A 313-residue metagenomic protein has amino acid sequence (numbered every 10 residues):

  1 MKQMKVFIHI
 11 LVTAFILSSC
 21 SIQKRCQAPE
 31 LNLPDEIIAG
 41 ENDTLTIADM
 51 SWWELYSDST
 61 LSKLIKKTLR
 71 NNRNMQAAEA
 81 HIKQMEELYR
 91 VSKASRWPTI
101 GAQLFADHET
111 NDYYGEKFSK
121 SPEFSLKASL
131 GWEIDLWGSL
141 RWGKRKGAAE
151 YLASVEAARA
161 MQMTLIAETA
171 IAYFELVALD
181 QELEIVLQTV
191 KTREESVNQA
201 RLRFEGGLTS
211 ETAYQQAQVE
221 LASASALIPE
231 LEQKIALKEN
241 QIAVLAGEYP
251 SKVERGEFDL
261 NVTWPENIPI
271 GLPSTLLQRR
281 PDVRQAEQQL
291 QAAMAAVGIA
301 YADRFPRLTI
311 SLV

Functional and structural regions predicted by a protein language model:
K2-S18: Sec-dependent bacterial lipoprotein signal peptides
Q3, A149, E156-L272: Periplasmic alpha-helical coiled-coil/stalk elements that build and connect Gram-negative outer-membrane
C20-I38, K66-D135, L237-E254, L260 (+2 more regions): A small-residue-enriched
E41-K67: Regulatory alphaC helix of protein kinase catalytic domains
A78, G147, S154, L231 (+1 more regions): Conserved anionic group-binding/transfer micro-motifs
L136-G143: Short, polar/flexible loop-turn hinges at active-site or ligand-entry regions and domain interfaces
R145-A149, E156, Q288-Q291, A295: Amphipathic alpha-helical segments that line or abut small-molecule/effector binding pockets and mediate allosteric
